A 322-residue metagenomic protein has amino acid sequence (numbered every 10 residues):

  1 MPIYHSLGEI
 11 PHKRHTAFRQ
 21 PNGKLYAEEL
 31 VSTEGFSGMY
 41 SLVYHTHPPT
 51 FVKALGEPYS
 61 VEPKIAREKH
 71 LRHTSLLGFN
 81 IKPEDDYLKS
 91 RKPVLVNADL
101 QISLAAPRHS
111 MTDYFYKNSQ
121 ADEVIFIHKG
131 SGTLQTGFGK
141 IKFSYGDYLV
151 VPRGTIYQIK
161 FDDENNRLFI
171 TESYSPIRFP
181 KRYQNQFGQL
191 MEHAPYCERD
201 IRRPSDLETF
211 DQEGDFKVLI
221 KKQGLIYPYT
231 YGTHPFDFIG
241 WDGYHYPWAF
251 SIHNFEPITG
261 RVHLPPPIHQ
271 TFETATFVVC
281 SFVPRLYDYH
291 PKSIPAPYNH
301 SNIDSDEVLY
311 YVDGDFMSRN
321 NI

Functional and structural regions predicted by a protein language model:
M1-I322: Jelly-roll (double-stranded beta-helix
